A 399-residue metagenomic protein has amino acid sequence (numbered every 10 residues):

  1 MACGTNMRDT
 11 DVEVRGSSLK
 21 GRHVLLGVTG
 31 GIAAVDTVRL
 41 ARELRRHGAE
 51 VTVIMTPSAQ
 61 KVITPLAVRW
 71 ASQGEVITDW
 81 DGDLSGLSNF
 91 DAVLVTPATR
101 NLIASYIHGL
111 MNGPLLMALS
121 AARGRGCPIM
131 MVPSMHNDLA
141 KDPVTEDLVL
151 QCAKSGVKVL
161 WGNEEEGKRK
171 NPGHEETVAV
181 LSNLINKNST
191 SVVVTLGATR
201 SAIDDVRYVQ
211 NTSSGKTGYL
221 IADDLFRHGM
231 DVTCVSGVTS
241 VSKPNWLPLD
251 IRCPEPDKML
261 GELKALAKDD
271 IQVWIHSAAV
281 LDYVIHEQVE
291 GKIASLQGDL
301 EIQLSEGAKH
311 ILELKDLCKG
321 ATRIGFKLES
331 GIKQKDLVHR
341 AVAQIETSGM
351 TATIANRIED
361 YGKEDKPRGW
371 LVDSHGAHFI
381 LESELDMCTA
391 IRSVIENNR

Functional and structural regions predicted by a protein language model:
A2-R399: A cross-family phosphate/adenosyl-ligand binding-site feature
